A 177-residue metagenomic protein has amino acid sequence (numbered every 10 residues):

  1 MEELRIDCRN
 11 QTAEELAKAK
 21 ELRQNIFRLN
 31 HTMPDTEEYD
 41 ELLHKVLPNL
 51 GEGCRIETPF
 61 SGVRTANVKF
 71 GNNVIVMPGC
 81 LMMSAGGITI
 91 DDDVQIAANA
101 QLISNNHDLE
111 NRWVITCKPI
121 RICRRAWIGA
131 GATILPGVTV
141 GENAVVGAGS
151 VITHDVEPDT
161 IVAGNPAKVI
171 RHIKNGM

Functional and structural regions predicted by a protein language model:
M1-G53, A167-R171, M177: Terminal amphipathic alpha-helical/low-complexity segments used for targeting or macromolecular assembly
A13, E41, T65, A85 (+1 more regions): Residues at secondary-structure transition points
K45, V68-F70: Short, T/G/N/S-enriched strand-turn elements that build extracellular solenoid repeat scaffolds
E52, E57-T58, V63-R64, G71-N72 (+14 more regions): Left-handed beta-helix
S61, K174-N175: C-terminal intrinsically disordered extensions
N106-D108, R112-V114, V138, H172-K174: Conserved catalytic-core motifs of eukaryotic protein kinase domains, centered on the activation segment
N111, C117, T160-I161, N175-M177: Short, glycine/charged-enriched secondary-structure capping and boundary segments
